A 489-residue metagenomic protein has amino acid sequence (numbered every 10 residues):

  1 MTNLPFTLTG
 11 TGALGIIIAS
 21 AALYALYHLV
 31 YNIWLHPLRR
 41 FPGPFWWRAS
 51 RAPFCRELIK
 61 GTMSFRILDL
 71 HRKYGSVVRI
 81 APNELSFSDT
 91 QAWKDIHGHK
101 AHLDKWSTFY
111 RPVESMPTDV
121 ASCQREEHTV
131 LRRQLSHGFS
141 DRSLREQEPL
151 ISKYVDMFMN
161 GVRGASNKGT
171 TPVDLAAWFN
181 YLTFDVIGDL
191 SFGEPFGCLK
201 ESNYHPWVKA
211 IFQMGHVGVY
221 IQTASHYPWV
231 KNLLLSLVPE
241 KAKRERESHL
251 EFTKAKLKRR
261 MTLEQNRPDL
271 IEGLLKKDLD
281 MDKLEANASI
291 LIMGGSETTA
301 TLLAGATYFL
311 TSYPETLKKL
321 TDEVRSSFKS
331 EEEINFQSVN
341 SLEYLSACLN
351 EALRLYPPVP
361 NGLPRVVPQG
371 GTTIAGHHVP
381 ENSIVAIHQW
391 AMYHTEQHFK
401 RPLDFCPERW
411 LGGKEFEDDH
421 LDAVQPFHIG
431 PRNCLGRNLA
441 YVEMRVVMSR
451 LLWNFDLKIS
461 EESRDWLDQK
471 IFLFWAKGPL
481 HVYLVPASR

Functional and structural regions predicted by a protein language model:
M1-L8, W475-R489: C-terminal helix/juxtamembrane-tail motif
T2-V130, S152-G161, L182, V217-Y220 (+8 more regions): N-terminal membrane-proximal hinge/A-helix region immediately C-terminal to the signal-anchor transmembrane segment
G61-I67, E251, A255, E332-A375: Conserved cytochrome P450 K-helix E-x-x-R motif and the immediately C-terminal K′/meander segment
D104-E114, C123, E146-L303, K319: Cytochrome P450 heme-thiolate monooxygenase catalytic core
E272, P368, I387-E415: Conserved cytochrome P450 K-helix/beta-meander segment immediately N-terminal to the heme-binding cysteine loop
T298-T311, V447: Short, small-residue alpha-helix embedded
P314-T316, D419-H420, N433, R437-F474: Cytochrome P450 heme-binding "Cys pocket" and the immediately downstream C-terminal segment
L320, A352, V379-N382, F405 (+3 more regions): Hydrophobic, well-ordered secondary-structure elements that form the walls of internal hydrophobic environments
